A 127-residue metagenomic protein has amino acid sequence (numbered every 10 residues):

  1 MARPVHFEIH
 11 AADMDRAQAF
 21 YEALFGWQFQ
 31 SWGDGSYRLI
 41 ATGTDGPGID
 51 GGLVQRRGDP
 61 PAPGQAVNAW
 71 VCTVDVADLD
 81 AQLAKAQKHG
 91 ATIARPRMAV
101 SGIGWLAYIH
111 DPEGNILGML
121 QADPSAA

Functional and structural regions predicted by a protein language model:
M1-Q18, A69-V74, Q121-A127: N-terminal beta-strand motif that seeds the catalytic metal site of vicinal oxygen chelate
E8-I49: Core segments of cupin and vicinal oxygen chelate
I9, L83-A127: Vicinal oxygen chelate
L39, D50, T73, L106-Y108: Short hydrophobic/aromatic beta-strand element in the GNAT-like acyltransferase core that lines or flanks the acyl-donor
D45-G51, G114-L117: Short, charged/polar, Gly/Pro-enriched secondary-structure boundary elements
L53-R57, A122-D123: Acetyl-CoA-dependent GNAT
Q65-T92: Mid-chain, well-packed structural core segment of small domains
